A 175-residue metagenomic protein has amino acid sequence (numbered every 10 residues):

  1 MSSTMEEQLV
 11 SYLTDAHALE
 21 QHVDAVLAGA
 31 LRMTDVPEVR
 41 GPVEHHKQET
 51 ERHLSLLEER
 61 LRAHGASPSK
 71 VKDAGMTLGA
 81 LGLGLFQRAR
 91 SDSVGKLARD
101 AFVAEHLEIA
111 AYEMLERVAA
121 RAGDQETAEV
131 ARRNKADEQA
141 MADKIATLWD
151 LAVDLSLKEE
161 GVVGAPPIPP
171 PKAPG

Functional and structural regions predicted by a protein language model:
M1-G175: Amphipathic alpha-helical hairpins
